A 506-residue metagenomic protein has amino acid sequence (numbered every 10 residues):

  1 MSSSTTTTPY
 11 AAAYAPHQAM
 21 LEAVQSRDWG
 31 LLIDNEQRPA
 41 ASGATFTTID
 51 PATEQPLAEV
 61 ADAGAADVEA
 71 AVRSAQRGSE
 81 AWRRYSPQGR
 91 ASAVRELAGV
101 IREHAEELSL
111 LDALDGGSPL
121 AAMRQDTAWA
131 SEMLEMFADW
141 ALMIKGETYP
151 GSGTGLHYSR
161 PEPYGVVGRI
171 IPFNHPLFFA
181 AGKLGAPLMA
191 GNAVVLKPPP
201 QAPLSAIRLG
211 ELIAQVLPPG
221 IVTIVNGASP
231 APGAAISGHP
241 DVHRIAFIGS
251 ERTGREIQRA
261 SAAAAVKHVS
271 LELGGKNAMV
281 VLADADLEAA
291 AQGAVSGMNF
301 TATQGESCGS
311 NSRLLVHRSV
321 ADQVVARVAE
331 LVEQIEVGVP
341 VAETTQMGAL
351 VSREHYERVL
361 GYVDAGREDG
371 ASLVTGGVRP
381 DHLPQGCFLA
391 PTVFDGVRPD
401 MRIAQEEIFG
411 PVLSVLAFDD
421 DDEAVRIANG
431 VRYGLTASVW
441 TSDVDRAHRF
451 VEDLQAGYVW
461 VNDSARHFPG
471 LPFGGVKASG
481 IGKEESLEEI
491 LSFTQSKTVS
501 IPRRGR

Functional and structural regions predicted by a protein language model:
M1-S3, Q55-E59, D241-V242, E336 (+3 more regions): Conserved C-terminal structural/oligomerization subdomain of aldehyde/semialdehyde dehydrogenase
S2-A52: Hydrophobic face of amphipathic alpha-helices that form TPR/SEL1-like repeat modules and related alpha-solenoid
E54, R90, D112, L134 (+9 more regions): Residue-level signal for inorganic ion chemistry
Q55-I144, T154: Glycine-rich loop-to-alpha-helix module at the N-terminal edge of alpha/beta enzyme cores
P56-A63, G78-R84, G168-R169, M279-L282 (+5 more regions): Short, well-ordered beta-strand elements within core beta-sheets of diverse protein domains
S79, R83, A98-A105, S109 (+16 more regions): Structural signal for hydrophobic packing residues in well-ordered secondary-structure cores of soluble enzyme domains
G146-A289, F418: Rossmann-like NAD(P) dinucleotide-binding subdomain of oxidoreductase/dehydrogenase enzymes
V216-L217, R252-T392, G396-R398, V461: ALDH superfamily catalytic-core signature
